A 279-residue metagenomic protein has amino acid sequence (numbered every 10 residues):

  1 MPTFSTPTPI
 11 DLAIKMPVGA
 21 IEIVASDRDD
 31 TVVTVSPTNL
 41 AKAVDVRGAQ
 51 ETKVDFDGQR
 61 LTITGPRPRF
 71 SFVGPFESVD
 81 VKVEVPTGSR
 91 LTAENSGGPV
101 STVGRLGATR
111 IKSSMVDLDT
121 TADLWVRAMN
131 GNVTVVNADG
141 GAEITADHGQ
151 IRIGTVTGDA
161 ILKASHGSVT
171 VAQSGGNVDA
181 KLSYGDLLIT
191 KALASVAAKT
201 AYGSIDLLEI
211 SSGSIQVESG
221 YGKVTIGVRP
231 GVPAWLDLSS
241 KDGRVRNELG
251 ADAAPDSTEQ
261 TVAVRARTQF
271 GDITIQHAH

Functional and structural regions predicted by a protein language model:
M1-H279: Intrinsically disordered, low-complexity terminal regions
